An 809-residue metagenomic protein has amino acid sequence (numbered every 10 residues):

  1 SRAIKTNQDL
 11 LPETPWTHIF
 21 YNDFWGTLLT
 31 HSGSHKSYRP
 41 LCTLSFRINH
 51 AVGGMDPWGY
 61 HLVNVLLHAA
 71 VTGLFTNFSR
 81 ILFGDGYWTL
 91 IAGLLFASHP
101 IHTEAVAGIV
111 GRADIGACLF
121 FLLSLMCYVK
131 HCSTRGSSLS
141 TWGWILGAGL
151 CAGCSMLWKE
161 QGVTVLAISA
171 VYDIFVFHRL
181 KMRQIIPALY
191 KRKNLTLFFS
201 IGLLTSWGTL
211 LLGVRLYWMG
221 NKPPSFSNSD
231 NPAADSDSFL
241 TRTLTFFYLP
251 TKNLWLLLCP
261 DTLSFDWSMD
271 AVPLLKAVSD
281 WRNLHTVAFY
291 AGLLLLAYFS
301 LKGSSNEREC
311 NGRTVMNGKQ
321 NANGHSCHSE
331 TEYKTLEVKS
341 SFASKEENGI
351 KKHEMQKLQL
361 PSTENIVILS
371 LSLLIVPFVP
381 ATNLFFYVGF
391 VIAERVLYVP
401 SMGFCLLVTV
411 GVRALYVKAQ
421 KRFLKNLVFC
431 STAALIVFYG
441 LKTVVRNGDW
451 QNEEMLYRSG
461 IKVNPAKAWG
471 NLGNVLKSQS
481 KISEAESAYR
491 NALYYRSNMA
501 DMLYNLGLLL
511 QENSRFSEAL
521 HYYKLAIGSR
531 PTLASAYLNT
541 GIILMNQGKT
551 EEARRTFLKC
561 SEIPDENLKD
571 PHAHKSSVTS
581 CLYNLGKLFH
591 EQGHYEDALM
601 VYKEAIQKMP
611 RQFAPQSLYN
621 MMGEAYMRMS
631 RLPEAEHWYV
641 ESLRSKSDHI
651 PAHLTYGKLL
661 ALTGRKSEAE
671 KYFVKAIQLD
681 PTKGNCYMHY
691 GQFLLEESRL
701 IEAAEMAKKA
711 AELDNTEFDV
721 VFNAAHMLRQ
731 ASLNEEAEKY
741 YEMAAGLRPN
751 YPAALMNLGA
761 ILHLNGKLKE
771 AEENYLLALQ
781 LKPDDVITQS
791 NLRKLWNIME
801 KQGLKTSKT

Functional and structural regions predicted by a protein language model:
S1-G548, D565, S577-T579, N584 (+1 more regions): Polytopic membrane enzymes that build or remodel cell-surface glycoconjugates and lipids
V463, Y495, S529, I563 (+7 more regions): Structural marker of alpha-solenoid helical repeat scaffolds
A466-W469, A500-D501, A534-S535, L568 (+7 more regions): Helix-start (N-cap) detector for alpha-helical repeat units in TPR-like alpha-solenoids, especially tetratricopeptide
S478, E512-N513, N546, N584 (+7 more regions): Register position in tetratricopeptide repeats
